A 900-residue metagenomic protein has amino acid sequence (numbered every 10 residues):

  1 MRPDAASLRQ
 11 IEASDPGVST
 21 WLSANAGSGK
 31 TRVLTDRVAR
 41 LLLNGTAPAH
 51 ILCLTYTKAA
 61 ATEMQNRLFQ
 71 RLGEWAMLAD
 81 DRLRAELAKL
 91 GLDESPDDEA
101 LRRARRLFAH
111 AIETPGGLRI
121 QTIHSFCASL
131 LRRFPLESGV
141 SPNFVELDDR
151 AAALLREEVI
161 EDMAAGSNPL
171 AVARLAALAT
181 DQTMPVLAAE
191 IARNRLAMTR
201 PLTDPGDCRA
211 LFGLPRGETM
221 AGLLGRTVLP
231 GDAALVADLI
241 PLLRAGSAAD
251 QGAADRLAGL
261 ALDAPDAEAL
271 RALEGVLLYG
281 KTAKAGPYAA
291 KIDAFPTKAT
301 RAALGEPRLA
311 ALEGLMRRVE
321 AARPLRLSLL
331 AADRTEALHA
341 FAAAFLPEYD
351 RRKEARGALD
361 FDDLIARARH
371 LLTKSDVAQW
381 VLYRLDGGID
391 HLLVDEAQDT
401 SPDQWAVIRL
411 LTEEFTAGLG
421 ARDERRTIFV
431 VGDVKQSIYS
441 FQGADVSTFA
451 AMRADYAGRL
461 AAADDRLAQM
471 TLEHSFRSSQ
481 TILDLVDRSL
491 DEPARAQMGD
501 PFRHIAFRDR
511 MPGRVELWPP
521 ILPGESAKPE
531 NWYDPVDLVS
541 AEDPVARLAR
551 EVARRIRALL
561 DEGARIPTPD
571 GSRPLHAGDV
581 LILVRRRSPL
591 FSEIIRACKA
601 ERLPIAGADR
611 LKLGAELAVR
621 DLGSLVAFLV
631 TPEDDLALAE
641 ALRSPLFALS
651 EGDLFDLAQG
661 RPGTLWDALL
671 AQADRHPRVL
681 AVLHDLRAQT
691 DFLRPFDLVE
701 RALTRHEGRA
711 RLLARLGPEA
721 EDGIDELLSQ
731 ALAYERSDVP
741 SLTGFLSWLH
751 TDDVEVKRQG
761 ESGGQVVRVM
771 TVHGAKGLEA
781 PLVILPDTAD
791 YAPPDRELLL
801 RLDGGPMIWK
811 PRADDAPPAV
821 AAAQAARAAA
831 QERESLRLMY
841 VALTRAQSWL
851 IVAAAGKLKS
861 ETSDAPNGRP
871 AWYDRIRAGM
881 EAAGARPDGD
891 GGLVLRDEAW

Functional and structural regions predicted by a protein language model:
M1-N66, Q70, P142, E146-R150 (+16 more regions): Conserved motor-region signature of P-loop NTPase helicases/translocases
E12-S19, A59, L72-G275, Y279 (+4 more regions): Conserved ATP-dependent motor core of P-loop NTPases, especially the RecA-like helicase ATPase domain
N25, H50, V186-L359, D465-L467 (+8 more regions): Conserved ATP-driven helicase/translocase motor core recognized via long, highly charged RecA-like/P-loop NTPase domain
L34, S95-R102, S129-P135, M316-E320 (+5 more regions): Active-site-adjacent bridging/hinge elements
I120-C127, L338-D390, D403-V407, L411 (+1 more regions): Conserved helicase/translocase P-loop NTPase motor core
V682-R687, A828-L843: Phosphate-interacting basic helix/loop segments used at nucleotide- and nucleic-acid interfaces
A710-L716, A821-S835: Short, solvent-exposed helix-loop connector elements
P794-A829: Conserved catalytic motifs of ABC-family nucleotide-binding domains
